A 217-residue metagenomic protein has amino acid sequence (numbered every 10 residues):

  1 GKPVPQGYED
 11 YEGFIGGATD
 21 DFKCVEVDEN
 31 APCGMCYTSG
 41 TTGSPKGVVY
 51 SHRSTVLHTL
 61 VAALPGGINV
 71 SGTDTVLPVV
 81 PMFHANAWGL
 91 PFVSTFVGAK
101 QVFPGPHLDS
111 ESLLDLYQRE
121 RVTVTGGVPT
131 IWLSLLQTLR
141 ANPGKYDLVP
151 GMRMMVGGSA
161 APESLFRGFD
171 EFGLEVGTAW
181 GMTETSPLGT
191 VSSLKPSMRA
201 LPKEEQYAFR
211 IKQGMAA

Functional and structural regions predicted by a protein language model:
G1-E29, L139, E204-I211: ANL superfamily adenylate-forming
E12, N30, H52-R53, V80 (+2 more regions): Structural detector for helix-capping/boundary residues
G17-A31, M35-L77, G89-L90, A99 (+2 more regions): Conserved adenylate-forming
P32, H52, H107, P129-T130 (+2 more regions): Alpha-helix N-cap/helix-start capping motif
M35, V79-V80, P104, V128 (+2 more regions): Short hydrophobic "strand-cap" motifs at the C-terminus of beta-strands
V56-T75, F83-T123, T138-L139: Conserved AMP-binding/adenylation subdomain of ANL enzymes
F96-A99, R119-G127, L133-I211: Gly/Ser/Thr-rich phosphate-binding loop
G214-A217: Short coil-to-beta-strand transition motifs
